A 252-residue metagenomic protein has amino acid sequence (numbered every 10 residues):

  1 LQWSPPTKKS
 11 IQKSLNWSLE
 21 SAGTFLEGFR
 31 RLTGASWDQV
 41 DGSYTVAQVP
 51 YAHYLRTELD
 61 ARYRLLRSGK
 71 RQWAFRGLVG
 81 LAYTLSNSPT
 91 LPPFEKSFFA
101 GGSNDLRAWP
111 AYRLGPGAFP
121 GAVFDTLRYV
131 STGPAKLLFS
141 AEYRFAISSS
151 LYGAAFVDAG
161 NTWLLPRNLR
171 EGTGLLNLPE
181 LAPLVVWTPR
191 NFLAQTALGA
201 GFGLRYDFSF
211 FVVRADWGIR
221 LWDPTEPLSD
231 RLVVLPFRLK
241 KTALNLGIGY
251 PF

Functional and structural regions predicted by a protein language model:
L1-F145, A155-R190: C-terminal outer-membrane beta-barrel translocator/porin domains of Gram-negative envelope proteins and their
S10-Q12, S68-Q72, S148-S150, F208-V212 (+1 more regions): Strand-connecting loop/turn motifs
G42-T45, F94-E95, L181-P189, T196-A200 (+2 more regions): Short beta-alpha connecting loops at secondary-structure transitions that line or flank enzyme active sites
S140-E142, A197-R205: Short glycine-rich, acidic/polar surface loops and turns
A159-V186, F210-F211, G218-V234, Y250-F252: C-terminal beta-signal and adjacent terminal beta-strands/loops of Gram-negative outer-membrane beta-barrel proteins
A194, R214-D216: A carboxyl-terminal module marker
L204-F211, P236-F252: Outer-membrane beta-barrel "beta-signal"
